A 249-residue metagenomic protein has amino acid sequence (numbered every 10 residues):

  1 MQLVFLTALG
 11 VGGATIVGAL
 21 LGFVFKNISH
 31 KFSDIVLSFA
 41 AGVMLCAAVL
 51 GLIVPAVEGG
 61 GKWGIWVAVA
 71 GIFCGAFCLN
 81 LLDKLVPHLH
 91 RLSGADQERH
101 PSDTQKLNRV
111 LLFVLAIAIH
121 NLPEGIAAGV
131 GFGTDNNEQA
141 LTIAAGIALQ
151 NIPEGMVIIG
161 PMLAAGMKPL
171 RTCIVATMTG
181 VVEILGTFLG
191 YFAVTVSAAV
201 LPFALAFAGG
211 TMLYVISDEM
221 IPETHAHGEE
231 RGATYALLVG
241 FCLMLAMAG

Functional and structural regions predicted by a protein language model:
M1-G249: Intrinsically disordered, metal-sensing/regulatory segments
